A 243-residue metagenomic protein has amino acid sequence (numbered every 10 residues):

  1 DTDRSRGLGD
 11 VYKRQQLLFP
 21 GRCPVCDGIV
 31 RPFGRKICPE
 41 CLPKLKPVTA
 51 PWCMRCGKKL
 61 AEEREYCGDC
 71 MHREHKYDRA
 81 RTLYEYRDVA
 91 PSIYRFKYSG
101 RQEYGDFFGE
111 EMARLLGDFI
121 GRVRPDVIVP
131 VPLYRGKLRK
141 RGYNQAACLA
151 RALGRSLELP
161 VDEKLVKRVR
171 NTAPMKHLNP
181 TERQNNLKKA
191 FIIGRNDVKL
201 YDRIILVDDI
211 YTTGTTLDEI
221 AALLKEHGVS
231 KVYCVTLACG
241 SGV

Functional and structural regions predicted by a protein language model:
D1-Y12: Single conserved hydrophobic/aromatic residue that forms the stacking wall/gate of nucleotide- or nucleobase-binding
D10-D208, T212-V243: Glycine-rich phosphate/pyrophosphate-handling loop used in enzymes and phosphotransfer proteins
